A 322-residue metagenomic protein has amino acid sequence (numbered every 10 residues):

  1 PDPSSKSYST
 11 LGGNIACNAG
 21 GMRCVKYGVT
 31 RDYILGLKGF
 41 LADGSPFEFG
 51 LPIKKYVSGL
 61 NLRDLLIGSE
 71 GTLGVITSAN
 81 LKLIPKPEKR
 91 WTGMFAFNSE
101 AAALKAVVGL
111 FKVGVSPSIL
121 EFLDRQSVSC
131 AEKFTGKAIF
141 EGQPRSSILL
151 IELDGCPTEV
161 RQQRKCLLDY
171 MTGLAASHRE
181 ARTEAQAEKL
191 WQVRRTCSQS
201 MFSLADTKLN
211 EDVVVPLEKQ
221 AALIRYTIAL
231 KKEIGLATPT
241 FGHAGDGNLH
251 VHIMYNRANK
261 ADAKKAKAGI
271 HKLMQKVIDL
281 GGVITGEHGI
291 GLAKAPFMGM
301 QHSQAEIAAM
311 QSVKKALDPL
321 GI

Functional and structural regions predicted by a protein language model:
P1-E121: FAD-binding subdomain of flavoenzyme oxidoreductases
N14-C17, F134-G136, Y255, G299-H302: Short low-complexity, flexible loop/linker segments enriched in glycine and/or proline with clustered acidic
L35-K55, E218-A222, R257-A268, M298-Q301: A short, flexible low-complexity segment enriched in Lys/Arg and Gly/Pro that occurs in N-terminal basic tails
S45, A295-I322: Activity-critical C-terminal alpha-helical subdomain
L81, P85, M94-A96, L104-K265 (+3 more regions): C-terminal substrate-recognition/cap domain of FAD-linked oxidoreductases
H271-Q275, S312-V313: Alpha-helix-loop-beta-strand connector modules within alpha/beta enzyme cores
I278-I290, K315, P319-I322: Alpha-helix capping/hinge segments and adjacent helical runs
